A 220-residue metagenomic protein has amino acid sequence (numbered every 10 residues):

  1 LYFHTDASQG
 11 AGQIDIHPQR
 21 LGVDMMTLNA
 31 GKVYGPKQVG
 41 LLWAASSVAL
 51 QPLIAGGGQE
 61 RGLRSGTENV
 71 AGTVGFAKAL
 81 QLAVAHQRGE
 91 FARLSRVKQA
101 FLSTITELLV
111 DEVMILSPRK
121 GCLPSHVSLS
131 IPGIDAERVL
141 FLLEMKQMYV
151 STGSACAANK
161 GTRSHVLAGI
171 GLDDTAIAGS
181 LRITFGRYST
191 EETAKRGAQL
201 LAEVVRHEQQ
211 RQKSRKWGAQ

Functional and structural regions predicted by a protein language model:
L1-Q220: Pyridoxal 5′-phosphate
